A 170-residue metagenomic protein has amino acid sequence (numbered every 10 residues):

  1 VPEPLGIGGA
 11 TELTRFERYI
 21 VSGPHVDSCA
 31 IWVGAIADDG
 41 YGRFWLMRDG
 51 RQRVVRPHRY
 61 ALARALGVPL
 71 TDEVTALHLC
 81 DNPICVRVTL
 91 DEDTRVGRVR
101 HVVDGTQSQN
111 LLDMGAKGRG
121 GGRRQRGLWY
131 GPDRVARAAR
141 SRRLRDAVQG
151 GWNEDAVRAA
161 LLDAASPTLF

Functional and structural regions predicted by a protein language model:
V1-Q52, C80, R87-V88, E92-D93 (+1 more regions): Short helix-coil boundary/hinge micro-motifs
R53-F170: Short, cationic Gly/His-enriched loop motifs
